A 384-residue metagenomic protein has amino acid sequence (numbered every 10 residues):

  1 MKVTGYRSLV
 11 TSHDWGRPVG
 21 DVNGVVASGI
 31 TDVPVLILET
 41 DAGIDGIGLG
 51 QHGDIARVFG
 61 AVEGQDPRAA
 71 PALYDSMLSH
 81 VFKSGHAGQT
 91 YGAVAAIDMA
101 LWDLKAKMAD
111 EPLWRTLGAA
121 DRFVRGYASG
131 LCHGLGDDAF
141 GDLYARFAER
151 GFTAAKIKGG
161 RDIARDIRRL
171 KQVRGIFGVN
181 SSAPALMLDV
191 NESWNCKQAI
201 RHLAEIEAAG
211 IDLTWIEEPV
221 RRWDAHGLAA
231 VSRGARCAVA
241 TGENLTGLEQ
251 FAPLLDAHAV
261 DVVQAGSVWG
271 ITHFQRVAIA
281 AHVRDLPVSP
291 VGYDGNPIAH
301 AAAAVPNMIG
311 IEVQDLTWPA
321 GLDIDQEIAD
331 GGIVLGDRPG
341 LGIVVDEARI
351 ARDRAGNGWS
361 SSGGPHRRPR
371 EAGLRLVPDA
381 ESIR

Functional and structural regions predicted by a protein language model:
K2-P18, G24, V33, Y293-R384: Flexible C-terminal active-site loop/helix
V3, G43, V58, I97 (+8 more regions): Conserved, mostly hydrophobic/aromatic
G5-L9, L38-M108, R375-R384: Metal- or metallocofactor-binding catalytic centers and their adjacent structured scaffolds across diverse enzyme
G64, E111, C237, L286 (+1 more regions): Short glycine/serine/threonine/alanine-rich loop segments
S84, A109-C132, P184: N-terminal small/glycine-rich loop or linker at the start of catalytic domains across soluble metabolic enzymes
F123-A139, K158-G160, V190-C196, A240: Active-site mouth loops of central-metabolism enzymes
R146-K158: Catalytic domains of carbohydrate-active enzymes, especially glycoside hydrolases
I157, A164-G292, A301: Catalytic core of soluble alpha/beta enzymes
